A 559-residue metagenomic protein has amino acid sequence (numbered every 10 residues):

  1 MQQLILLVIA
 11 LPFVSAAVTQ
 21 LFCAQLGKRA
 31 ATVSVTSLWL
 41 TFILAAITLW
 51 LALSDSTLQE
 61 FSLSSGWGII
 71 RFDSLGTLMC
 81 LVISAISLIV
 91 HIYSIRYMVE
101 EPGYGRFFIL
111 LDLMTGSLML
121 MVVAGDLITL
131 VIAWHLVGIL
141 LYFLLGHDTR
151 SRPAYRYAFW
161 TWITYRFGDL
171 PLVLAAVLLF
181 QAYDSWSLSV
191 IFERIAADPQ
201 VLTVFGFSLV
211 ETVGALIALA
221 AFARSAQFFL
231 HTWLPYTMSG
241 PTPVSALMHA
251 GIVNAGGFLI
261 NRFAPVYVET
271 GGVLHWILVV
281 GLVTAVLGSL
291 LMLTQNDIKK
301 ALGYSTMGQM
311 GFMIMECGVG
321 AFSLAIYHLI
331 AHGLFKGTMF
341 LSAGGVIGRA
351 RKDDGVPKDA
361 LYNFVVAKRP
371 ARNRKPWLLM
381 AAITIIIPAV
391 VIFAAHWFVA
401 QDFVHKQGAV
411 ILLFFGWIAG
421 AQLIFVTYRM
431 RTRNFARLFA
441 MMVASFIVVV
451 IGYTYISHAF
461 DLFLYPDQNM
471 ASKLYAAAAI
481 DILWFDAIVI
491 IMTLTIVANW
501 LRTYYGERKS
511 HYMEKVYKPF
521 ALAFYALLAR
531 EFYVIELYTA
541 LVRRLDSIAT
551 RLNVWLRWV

Functional and structural regions predicted by a protein language model:
M1-L7, V14-I109, V190-R194, Q200-V201: Transmembrane helix-loop-helix hairpins at membrane boundaries of multipass inner-membrane proteins
A17-L26, L88-E100, L144-P153, S225-M238 (+2 more regions): C-terminal ends of transmembrane helices
V33-S37, G103-S117, R156-L174, T212-I217 (+4 more regions): Interfacial and helix-entry/exit segments of alpha-helical transmembrane bundles in multi-pass inner-membrane proteins
W39, Q59-T149, G168-L170, G251 (+1 more regions): Internal transmembrane alpha-helices of multipass membrane proteins
T48, S117-A124, V173-Y183, A255-V266 (+3 more regions): Hydrophobic alpha-helical transmembrane segments in multi-pass integral membrane proteins
A52-I69, L136, L170-F229, I260 (+7 more regions): Juxtamembrane/interfacial segments at transmembrane-helix boundaries in multi-pass membrane proteins
L110-A196, G311-D353: Alpha-helical multi-pass transmembrane bundles of energy-transducing inner-membrane proteins
S342-A343, I347, D354, V365 (+2 more regions): Membrane-interface and transmembrane segments of multi-pass membrane proteins
